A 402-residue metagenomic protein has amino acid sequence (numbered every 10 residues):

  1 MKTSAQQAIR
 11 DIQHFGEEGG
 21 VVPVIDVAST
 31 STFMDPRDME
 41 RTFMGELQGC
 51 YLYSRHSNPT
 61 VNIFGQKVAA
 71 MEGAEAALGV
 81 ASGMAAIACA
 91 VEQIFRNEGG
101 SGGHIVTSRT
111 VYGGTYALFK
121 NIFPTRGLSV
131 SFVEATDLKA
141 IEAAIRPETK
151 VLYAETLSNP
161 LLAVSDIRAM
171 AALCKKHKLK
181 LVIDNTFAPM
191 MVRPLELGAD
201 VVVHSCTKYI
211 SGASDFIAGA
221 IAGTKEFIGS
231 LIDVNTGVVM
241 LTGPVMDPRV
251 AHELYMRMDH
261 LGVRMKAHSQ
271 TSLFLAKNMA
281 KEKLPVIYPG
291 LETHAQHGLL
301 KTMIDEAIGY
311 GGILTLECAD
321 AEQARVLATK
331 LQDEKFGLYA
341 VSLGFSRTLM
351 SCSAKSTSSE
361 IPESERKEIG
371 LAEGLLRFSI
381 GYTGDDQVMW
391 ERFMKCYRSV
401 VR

Functional and structural regions predicted by a protein language model:
M1-N58, Q66, L376-S379: N-terminal "arm"/small-domain region of PLP-dependent enzymes with the aminotransferase-like
A5-G16, A76-I287, T293, K301: Conserved PLP-enzyme active-site core in the AAT-like
T30, G223-F227, C318-E322: Short loop segments at secondary-structure junctions
F33-A85, Q93, G114-N121: Conserved N-terminal alpha-helix of the aminotransferase class I/II PLP-enzyme fold
E75, K120, S129-S131, E322 (+2 more regions): PLP-dependent enzyme catalytic core of the Aspartate aminotransferase-like
V239-T242, L331-G344, K395-R402: A common structural junction motif
L254-V263, G311-A319, R377-G381: Short, well-ordered beta-strand elements within core beta-sheets of diverse protein domains
L273-R347, I361-K367: Conserved small-domain helix->loop->beta segment predominantly found in fold-type I
